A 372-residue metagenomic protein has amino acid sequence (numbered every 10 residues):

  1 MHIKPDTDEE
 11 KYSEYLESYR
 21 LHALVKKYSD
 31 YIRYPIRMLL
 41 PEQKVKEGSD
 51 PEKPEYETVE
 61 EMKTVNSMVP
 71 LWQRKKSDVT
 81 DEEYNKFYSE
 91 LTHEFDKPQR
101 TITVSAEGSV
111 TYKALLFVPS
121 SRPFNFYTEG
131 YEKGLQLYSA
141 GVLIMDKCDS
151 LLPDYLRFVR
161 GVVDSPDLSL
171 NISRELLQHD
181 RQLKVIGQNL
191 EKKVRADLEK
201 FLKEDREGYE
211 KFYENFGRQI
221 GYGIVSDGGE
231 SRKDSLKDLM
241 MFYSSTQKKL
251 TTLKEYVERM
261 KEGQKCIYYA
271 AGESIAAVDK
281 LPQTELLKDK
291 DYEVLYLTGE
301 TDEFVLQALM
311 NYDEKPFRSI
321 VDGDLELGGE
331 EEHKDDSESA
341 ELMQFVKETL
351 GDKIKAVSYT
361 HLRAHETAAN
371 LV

Functional and structural regions predicted by a protein language model:
M1-E366, V372: Conserved GHKL (Bergerat-fold) ATPase module
